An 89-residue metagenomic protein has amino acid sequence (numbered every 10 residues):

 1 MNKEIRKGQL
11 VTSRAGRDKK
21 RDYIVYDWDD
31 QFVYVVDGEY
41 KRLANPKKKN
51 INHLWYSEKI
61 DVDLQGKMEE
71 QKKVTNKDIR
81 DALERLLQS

Functional and structural regions predicted by a protein language model:
N2-K7, R14, I24-S89: Ferredoxin-like alpha/beta domains used as RNA- or RNAP-binding modules
G16-K19: Short, charged beta-turn/beta-strand-edge "cap" motif at the junction between a beta-strand and an adjacent loop
